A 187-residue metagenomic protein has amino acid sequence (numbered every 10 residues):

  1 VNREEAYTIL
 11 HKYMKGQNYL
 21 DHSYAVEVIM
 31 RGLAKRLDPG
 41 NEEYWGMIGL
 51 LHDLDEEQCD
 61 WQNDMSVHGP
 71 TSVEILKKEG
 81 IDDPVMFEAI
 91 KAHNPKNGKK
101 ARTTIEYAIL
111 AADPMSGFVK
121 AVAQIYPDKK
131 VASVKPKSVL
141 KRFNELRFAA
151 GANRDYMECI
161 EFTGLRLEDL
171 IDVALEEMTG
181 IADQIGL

Functional and structural regions predicted by a protein language model:
V1-Q62: Acidic/His-rich, divalent-metal-binding segments that scaffold phosphate/diphosphate chemistry
N2, A6, H68, D82 (+3 more regions): Alpha-helical structural motif
M14-L20, V26-L37, L51, I105-L187: Divalent metal-dependent phosphate-bond-processing catalytic cores, especially two-metal-ion Mg2+/Mn2+ enzymes that act
G40-E145: Divalent metal-dependent catalytic cores for phosphoryl transfer on phosphate-bearing substrates
